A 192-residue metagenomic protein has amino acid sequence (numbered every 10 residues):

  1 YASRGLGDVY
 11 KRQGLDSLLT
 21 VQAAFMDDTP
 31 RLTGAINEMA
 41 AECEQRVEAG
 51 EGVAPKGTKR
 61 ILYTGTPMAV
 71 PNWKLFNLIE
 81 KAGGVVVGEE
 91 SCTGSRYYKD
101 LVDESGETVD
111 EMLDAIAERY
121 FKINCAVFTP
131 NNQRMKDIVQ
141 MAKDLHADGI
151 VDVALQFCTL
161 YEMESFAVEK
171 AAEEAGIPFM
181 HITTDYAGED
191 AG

Functional and structural regions predicted by a protein language model:
Y1-L6, Y10: Single conserved hydrophobic/aromatic residue that forms the stacking wall/gate of nucleotide- or nucleobase-binding
S3-R4, V47-I79: Basic- and aromatic-lined ligand-binding clefts that recognize polyanionic substrates
A23-P55, M68-V70, R134-M135: Short N-terminal or domain-adjacent regulatory/targeting segments
G65-V70, F157-M163: Gly/Ser/Thr-rich loops at beta-strand to alpha-helix junctions that form or flank small-molecule/cofactor-binding
P67-P130, R134-D137: Redox- and metal-dependent alpha/beta enzyme cores, enriched for Fe-S-associated oxidoreductases and cofactor-handling
P130-H146, M163-E164: A short, acidic, amphipathic alpha-helical segment used as a generic capping/interface helix at domain edges
A147-Q156: Acidic beta-strand-to-loop metal/phosphate-binding motif
F166-G192: Peripheral docking tails and interdomain loops at the edges of cofactor- or intermediate-handling domains
